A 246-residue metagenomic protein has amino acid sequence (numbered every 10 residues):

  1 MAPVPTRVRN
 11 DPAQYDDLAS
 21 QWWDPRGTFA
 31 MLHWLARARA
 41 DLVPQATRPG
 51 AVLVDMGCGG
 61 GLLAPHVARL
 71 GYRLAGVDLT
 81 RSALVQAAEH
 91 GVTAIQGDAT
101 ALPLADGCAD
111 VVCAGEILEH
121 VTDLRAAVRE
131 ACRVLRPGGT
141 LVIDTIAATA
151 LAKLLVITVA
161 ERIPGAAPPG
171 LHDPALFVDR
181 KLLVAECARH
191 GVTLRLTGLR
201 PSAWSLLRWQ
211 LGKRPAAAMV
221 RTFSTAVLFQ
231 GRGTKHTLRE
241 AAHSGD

Functional and structural regions predicted by a protein language model:
M1-W23: N-terminal, positively charged/glycine-rich alpha-helical extensions of SAM-dependent methyltransferases
H33-G50: Conserved alpha-helix/loop element of class I SAM-dependent methyltransferases that forms part of the SAM/SAH-binding
V54, G60-A101: Class I SAM-dependent methyltransferase SAM/SAH-binding core
C113: A conserved beta-strand element that flanks and buttresses the S-adenosyl-L-methionine
R125-P137: A short glycine-rich, Lys/Arg-flanked "PGG" loop and its adjoining helix->strand segment in the class I
V142-G165: Conserved class I S-adenosyl-L-methionine
T145, P164-L182: Acceptor-substrate binding/catalytic loop of class I
K181, A185, R189, T193-D246: A C-terminal cap/extension of S-adenosyl-L-methionine-dependent methyltransferases that defines the acceptor-substrate
